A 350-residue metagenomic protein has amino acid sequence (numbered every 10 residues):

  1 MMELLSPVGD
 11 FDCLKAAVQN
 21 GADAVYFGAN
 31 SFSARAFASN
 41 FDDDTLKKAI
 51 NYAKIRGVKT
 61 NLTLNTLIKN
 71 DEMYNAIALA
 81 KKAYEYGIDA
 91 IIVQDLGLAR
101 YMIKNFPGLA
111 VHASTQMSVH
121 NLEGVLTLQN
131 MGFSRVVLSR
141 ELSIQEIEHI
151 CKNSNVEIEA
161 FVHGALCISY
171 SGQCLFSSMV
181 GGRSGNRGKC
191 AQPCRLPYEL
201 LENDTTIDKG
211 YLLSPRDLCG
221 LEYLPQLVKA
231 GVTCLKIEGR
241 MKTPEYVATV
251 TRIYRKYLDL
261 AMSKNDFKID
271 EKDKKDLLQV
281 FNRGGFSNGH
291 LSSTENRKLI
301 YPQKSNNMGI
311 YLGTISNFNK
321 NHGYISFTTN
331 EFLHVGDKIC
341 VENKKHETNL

Functional and structural regions predicted by a protein language model:
M1-N20, A24-S31, I50, R56-T66 (+5 more regions): Surface-exposed amphipathic alpha-helical tracts and adjacent flexible/coil segments at the periphery of soluble enzymes
R35-K54: Glycine-rich, positively charged N-terminal anion/phosphate-binding segment
A99-I103: Short active-site loop/helix that positions an aromatic residue
S118: Beta/alpha (TIM)-barrel catalytic core signal, keyed to glycine-rich beta->alpha loops juxtaposed to Asp/Glu that bind
